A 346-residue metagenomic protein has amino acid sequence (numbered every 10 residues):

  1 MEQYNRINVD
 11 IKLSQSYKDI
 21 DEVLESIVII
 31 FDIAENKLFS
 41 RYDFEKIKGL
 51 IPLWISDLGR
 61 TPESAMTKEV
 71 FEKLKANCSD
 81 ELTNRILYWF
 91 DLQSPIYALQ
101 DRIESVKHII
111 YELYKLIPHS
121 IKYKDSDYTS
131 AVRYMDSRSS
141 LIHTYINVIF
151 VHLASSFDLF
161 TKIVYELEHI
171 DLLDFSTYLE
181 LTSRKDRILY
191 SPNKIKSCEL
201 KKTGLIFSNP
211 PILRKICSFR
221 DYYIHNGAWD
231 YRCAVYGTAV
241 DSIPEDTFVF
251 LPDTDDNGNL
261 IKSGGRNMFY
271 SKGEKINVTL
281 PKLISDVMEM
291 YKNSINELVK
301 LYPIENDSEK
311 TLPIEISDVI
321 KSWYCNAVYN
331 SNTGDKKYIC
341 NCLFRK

Functional and structural regions predicted by a protein language model:
M1-H108, D125, S130-T144, F150 (+1 more regions): Acidic, Ser/Thr/Gly/Pro-rich intrinsically disordered interaction regions
I109-L116: The feature marks a conserved, polyanion-engaging helical scaffold used by nucleic-acid processing enzymes and innate
